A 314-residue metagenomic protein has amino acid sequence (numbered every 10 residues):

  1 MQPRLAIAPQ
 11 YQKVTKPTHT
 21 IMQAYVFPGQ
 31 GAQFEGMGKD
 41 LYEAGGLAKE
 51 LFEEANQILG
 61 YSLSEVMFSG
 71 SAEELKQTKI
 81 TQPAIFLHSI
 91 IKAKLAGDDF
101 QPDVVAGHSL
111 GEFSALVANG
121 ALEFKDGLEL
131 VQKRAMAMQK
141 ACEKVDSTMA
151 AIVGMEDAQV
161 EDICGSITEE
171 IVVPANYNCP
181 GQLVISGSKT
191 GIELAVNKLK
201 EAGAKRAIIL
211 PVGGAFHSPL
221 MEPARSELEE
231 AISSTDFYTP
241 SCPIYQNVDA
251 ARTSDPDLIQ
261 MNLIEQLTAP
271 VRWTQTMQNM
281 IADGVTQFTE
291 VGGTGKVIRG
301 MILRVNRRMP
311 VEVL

Functional and structural regions predicted by a protein language model:
M1-I21: N-terminal amphipathic/basic-hydrophobic helices that include classical n-h-c signal peptides and signal-anchor
I21-V160, Q287-L314: FabD-like malonyl-/acyl-CoA
Q30-A32, L59-Y61, N119-T268: Alpha/beta catalytic cores of group-transfer enzymes, especially the acyltransferase/condensing modules of polyketide
G97, K200, I281-A282: Non-catalytic positions within long, well-ordered alpha-helices that form the structural scaffold/packing of enzyme
A269-V285: A short, acidic, amphipathic alpha-helical segment used as a generic capping/interface helix at domain edges
